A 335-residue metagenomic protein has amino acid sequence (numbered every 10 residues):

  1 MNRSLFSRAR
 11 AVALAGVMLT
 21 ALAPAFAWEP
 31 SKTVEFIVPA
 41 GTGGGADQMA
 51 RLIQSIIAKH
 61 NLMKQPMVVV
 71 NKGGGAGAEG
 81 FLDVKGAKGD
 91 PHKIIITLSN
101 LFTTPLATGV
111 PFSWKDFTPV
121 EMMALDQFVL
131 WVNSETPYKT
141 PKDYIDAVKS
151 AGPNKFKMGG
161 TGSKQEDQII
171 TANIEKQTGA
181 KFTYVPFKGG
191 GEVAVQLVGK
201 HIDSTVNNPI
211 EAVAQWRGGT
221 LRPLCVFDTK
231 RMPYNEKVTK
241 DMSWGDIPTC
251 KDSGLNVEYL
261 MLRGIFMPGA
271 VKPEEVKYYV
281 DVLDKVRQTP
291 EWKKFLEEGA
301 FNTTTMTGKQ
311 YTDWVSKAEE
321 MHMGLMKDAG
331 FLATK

Functional and structural regions predicted by a protein language model:
N2-A13: Bacterial N-terminal signal peptides that target proteins for export
L22-P24: N-terminal signal peptide c-region/cleavage motif recognized by signal peptidases
A27-D116, N154-K155, K176-N208, Q215 (+2 more regions): N-terminal (or domain-start) structured segment
P30-S31, K59, D83-K93, P105-E192 (+2 more regions): Hinge/capping helix and adjacent helix->loop/strand transition within the periplasmic-binding protein
L125, A212-Q288, K317-E320, T334: C-terminal lobe and pocket-closing loops of periplasmic/extracytoplasmic Venus-flytrap solute-binding proteins
K155, G159-D246: Ligand-binding pocket segment of bilobal, Venus flytrap-like solute-binding proteins
R231, K277, Q288-D313: Mature extracytoplasmic/periplasmic domains
